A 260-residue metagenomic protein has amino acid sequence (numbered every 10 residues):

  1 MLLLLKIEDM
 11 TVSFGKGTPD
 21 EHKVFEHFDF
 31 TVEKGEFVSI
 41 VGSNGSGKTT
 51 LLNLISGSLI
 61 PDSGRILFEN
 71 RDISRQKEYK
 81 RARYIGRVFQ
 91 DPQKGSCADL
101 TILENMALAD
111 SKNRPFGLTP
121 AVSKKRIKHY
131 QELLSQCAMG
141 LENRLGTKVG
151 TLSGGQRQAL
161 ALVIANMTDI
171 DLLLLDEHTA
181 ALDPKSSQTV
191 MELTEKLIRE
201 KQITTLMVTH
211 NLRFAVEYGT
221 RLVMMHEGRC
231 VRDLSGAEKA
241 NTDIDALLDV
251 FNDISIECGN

Functional and structural regions predicted by a protein language model:
L2-L4, S13-H27, K77: A short, flexible loop at the N-terminus of ABC-type nucleotide-binding domains that lies
V41-S43: The feature captures the beta-strand-to-loop junction immediately N-terminal to the Walker
S56: Helix-to-loop junction immediately C-terminal to a conserved catalytic motif
G64-D72, R232-L234: Conserved ABC transporter NBD signature motif
D72-G86, D91-K94, F116-T119, S123 (+1 more regions): ABC ATPase NBD coupling module
T209-H210: H-loop/switch region of ABC-family ATPase nucleotide-binding domains
R229-D253: Conserved beta-strand-loop-alpha-helix hinge in the C-terminal portion of ABC ATPase nucleotide-binding domains
